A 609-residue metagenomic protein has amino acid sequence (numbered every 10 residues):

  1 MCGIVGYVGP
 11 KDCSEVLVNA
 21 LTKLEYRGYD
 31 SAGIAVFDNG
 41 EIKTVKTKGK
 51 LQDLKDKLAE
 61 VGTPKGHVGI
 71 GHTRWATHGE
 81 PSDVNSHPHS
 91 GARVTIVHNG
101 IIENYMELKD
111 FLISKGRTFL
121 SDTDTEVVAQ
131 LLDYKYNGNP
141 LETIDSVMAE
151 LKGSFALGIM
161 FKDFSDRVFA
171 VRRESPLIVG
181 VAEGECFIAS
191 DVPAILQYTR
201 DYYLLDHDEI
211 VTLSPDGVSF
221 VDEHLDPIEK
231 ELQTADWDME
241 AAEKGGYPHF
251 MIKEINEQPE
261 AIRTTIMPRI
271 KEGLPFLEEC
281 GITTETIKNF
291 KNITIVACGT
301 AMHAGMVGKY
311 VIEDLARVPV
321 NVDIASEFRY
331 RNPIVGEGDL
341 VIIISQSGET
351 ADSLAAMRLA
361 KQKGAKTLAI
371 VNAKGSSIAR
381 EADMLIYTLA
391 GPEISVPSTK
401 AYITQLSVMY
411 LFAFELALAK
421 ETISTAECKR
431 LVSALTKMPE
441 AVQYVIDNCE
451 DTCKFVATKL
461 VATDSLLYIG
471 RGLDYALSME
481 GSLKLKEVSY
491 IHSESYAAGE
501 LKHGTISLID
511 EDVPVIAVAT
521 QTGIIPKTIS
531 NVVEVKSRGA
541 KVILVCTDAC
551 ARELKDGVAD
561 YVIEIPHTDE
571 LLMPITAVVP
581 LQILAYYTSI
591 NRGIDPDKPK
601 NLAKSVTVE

Functional and structural regions predicted by a protein language model:
M1-K244, P248, E260-K291, Y330 (+5 more regions): Conserved short alpha-helical segments that host acidic/polar catalytic motifs at enzyme active sites
H67-V84, K271-T284, G308-I344, T350 (+1 more regions): Glycine-rich oxoanion-binding loops at beta->alpha junctions
P88, F169-A170, Y202-Y203, I210-T212 (+11 more regions): Replace "in large, NTP-powered and nucleic-acid-processing enzymes" with "in large, NTP-powered factors and other
F111, L131, K135, E150 (+19 more regions): Generic, well-ordered alpha-helical scaffold segments in large soluble proteins
D124-V127, A304, G308, T404-M409 (+3 more regions): Catalytic-loop motifs flanking and including active-site residues across diverse enzymes
Q258-I262, I266-T294, M384-P514, S589-E609: Active-site phosphate/pyrophosphate-binding segments
K288-R430, A434-K437, V518-Y561, L584 (+1 more regions): Glycine-rich phosphate-binding loops that contact phosphosugars or nucleotide phosphates
K541, D556, H567-E609: Generic C-terminus detector
